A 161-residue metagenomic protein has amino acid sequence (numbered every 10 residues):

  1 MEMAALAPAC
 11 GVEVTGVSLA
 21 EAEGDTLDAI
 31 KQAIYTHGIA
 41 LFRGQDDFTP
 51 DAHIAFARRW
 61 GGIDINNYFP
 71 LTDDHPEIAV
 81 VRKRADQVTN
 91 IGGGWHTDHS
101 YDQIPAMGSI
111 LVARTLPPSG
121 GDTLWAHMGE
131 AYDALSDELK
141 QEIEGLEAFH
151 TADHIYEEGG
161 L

Functional and structural regions predicted by a protein language model:
M1-L161: Non-heme Fe(II) oxygenase catalytic core, chiefly the N-lobe of the double-stranded beta-helix
